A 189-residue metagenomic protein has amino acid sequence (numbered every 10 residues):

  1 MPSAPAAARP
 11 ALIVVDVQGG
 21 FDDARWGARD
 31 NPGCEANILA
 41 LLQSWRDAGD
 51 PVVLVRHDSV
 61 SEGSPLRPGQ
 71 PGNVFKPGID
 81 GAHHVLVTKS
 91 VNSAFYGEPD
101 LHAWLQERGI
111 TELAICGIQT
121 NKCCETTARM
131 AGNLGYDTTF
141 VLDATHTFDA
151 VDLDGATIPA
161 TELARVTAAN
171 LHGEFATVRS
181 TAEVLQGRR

Functional and structural regions predicted by a protein language model:
M1-A11, N37-Q43, D47-A48, P65-R189: Active-site-adjacent betaalpha module
L12-V17: N-terminal nucleotide-binding beta1-loop-alpha1 segment
G20-A24: Short acidic, Gly/Ser-rich segments with clustered Asp/Glu that frequently serve as metal-coordination loops in enzyme
R25-P32, G63-L66, G155-T157: Short glycine-enriched, charge-decorated loop/helix-capping segments at active-site entrances that position
W45-V60: Von Willebrand factor
